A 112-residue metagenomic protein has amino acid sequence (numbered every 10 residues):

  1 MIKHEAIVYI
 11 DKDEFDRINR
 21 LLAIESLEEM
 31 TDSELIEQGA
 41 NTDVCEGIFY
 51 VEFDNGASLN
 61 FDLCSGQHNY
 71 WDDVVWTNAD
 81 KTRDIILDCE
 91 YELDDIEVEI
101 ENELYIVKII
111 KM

Functional and structural regions predicted by a protein language model:
M1-L22, K108-M112: Short, extreme N-terminal segment that most often corresponds to the first beta-strand
E28-L104: Acidic, low-complexity, intrinsically disordered interaction modules
